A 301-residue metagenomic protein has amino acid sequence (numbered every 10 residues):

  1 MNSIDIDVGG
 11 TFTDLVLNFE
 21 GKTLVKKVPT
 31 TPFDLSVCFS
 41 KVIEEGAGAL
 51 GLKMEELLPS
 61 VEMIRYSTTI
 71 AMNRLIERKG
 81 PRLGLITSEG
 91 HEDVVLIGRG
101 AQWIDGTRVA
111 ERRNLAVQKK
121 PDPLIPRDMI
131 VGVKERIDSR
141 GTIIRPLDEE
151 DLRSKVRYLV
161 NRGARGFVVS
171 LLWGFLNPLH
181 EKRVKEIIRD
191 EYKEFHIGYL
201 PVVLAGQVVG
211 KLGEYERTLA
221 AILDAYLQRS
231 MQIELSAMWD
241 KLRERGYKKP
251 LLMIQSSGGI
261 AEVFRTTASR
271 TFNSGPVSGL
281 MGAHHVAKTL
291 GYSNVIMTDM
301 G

Functional and structural regions predicted by a protein language model:
M1-G301: N-terminally biased helix-coil "hinge/interface" segments that flank
